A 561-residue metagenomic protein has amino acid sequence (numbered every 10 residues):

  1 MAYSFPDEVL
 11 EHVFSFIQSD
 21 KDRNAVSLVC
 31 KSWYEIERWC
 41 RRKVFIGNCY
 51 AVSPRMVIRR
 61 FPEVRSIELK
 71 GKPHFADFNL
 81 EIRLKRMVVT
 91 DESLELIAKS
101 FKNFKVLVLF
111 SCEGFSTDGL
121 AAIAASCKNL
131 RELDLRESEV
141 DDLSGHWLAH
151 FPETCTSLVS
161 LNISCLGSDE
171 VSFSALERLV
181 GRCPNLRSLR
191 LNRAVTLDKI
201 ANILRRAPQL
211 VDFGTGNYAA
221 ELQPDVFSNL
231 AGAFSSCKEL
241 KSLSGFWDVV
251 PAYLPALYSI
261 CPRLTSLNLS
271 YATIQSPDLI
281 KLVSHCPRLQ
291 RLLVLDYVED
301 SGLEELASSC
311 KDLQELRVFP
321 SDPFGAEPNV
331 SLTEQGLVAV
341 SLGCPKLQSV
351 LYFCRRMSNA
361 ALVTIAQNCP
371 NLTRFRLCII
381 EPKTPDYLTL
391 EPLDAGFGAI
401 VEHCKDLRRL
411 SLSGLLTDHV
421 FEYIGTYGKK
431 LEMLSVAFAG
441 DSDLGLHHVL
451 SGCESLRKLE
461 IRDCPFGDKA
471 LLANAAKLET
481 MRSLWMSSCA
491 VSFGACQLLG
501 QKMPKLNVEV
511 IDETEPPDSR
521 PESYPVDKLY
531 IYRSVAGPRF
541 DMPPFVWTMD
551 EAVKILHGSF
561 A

Functional and structural regions predicted by a protein language model:
M1-F5, E139, G167, Y532-A561: CRL adaptor-proximal regions
M1-S242, P251-S259, R263-S266, S276-I280 (+3 more regions): N-terminal adaptor-interaction module of cullin-RING ubiquitin ligase components
F61, S100-F101, S126-C127, T154-C155 (+13 more regions): Leucine-rich repeat
K72, M87, C112-E113, S138-V140 (+14 more regions): Conserved "Asn-ladder"/turn position within leucine-rich repeats
F110, A125, N129, R136 (+24 more regions): Positions within ordered alpha-helical repeat solenoids
L293-D296, Q314-F466: Eukaryotic tandem repeat interaction scaffolds
E460-D463, K477-E551: Leucine-rich repeat domain C-terminal region
